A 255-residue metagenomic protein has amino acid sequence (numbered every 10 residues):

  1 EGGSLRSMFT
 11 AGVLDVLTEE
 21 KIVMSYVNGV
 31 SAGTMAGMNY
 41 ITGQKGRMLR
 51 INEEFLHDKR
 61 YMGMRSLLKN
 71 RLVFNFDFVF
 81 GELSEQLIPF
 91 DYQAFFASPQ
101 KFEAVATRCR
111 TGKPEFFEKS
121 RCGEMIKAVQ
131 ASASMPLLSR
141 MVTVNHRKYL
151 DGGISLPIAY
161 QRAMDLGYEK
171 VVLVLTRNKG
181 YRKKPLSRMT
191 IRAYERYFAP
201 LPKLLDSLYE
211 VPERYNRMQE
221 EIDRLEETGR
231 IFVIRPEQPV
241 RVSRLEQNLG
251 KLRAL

Functional and structural regions predicted by a protein language model:
E1-V30, M38-L255: Patatin-like phospholipase
